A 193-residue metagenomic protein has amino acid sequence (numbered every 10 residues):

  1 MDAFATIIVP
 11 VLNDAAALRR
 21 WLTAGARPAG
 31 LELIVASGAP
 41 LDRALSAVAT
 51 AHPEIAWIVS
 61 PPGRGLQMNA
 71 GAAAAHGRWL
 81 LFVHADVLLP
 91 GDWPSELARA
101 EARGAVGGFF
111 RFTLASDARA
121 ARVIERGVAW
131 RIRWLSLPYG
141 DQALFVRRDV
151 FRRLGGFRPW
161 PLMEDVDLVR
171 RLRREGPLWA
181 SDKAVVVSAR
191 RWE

Functional and structural regions predicted by a protein language model:
F4-T6, E32, D167: Cell-envelope/extracellular polymer assembly enzymes that use nucleotide-activated donors
V9, L22-T23, G30-P40, A56-S60: Short beta-strand/loop segment that forms part of the nucleotide-sugar
N13-R27: Short, well-formed alpha-helical segments that are part of the catalytic scaffolds of diverse glycosyltransferases
A36-L45, V87-L88: A conserved acidic beta->alpha catalytic loop
V59-A75: Glycine-rich, basic loop-to-helix element that forms the pyrophosphate-binding segment of sugar-nucleotide handling
L80: Short aromatic/hydrophobic "clamp" motif used to bind/position activated sugar donors
G91-A120: Conserved donor NDP-sugar-binding/catalytic core segment of glycosyltransferases
V169-V186: Catalytic donor-sugar/metal-binding loop of nucleotide-sugar-dependent glycosyltransferases
